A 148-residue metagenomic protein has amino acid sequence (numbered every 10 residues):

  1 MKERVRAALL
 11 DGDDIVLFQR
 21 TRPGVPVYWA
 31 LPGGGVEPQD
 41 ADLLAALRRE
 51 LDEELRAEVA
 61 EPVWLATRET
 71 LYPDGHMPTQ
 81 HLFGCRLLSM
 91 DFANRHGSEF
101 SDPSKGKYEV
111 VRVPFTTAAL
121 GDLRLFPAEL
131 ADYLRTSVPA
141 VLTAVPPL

Functional and structural regions predicted by a protein language model:
M1-V16, E37, T67: Conserved N-terminal beta-strand and adjoining loop/helix that marks the start of the Nudix/MutT-like hydrolase domain
K2, L10, L31, V59 (+2 more regions): Short connector loops at helix/strand junctions that flank enzyme active sites, especially segments positioning acidic
L10-G12, R20, C85-L87: Active-site beta-strand termini and strand-to-loop segments that position acidic
D14-E53, A57: Conserved Nudix-box catalytic region and its N-terminal flanking loop in Nudix hydrolases and closely related
V36, V59, L87, F115-A118: Hydrophobic pocket-lining residues within nucleotide cofactor-binding pockets
E58-A66: A short coil-to-beta-strand element that immediately follows conserved catalytic motifs
T70-E99, V111-T116, E129-S137: Active-site-adjacent beta-strand/loop module that shapes the phosphate/pyrophosphate-binding cleft
G121-L148: Charged phosphate-binding loop/patch that engages nucleotide di/tri-phosphates or the phosphate backbone of nucleic
